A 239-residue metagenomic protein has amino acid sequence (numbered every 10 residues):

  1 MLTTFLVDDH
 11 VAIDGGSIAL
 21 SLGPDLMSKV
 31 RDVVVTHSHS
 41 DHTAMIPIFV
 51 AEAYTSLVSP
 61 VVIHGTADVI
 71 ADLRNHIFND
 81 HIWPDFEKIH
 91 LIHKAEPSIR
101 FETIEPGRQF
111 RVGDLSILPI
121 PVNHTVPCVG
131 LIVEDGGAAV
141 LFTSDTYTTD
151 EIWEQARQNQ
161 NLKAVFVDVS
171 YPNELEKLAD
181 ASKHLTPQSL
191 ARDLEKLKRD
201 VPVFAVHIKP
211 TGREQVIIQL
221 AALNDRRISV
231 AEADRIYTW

Functional and structural regions predicted by a protein language model:
M1-L26, C128-Y147: Conserved beta-strand hairpin/beta-sheet module of binuclear metal-dependent hydrolase folds, prominently
F5, H37, L73, I117 (+4 more regions): Divalent metal-coordination and catalytic microenvironments
H10, G15-S17, S38, D68 (+4 more regions): Active-site metal-binding loops of divalent metal-dependent hydrolases
V11, D32-V34, L115, A138-V140 (+2 more regions): Structural motif
I18-D68, L162-K163: Active-site metal-binding motif and surrounding structural segment of the metallo-beta-lactamase
L22-M27, I48, F110-G113, W153-Q158 (+1 more regions): Short amphipathic alpha-helix with an adjacent loop that forms part of the alpha/beta core around
D68-C128, D135-G136, R227-T238: Metallo-beta-lactamase
Y147-T238: Cap/insert and terminal regions of metallo-dependent hydrolase folds
